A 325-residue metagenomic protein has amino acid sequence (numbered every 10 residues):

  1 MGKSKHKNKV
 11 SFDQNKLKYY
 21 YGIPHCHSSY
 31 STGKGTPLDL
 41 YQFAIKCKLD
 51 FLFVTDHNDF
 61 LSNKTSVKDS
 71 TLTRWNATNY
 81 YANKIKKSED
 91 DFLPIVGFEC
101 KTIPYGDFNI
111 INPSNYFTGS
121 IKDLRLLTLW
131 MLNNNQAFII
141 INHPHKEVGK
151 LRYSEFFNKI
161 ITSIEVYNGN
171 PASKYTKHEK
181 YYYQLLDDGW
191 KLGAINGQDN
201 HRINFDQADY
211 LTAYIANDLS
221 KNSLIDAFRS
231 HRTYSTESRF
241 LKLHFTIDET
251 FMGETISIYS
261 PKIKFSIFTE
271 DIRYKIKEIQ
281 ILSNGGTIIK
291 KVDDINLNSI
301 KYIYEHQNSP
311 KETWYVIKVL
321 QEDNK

Functional and structural regions predicted by a protein language model:
M1-Y19, L40, G193, N200-K325: C-terminal functional module detector
H6-N142, G149-L151, F157-K159, V166-K180 (+5 more regions): A metal-dependent hydrolase metal-coordination microenvironment
L49, Q136, W190, R232-T233: Residue-level recognition of short, well-ordered coil/turn positions that link secondary-structure elements
E147-Y153, S260, R273: Low-complexity, intrinsically disordered short peptide segments enriched in small/polar/basic residues
H178-K191: Short, hydrophobic/aliphatic alpha-helical segments
